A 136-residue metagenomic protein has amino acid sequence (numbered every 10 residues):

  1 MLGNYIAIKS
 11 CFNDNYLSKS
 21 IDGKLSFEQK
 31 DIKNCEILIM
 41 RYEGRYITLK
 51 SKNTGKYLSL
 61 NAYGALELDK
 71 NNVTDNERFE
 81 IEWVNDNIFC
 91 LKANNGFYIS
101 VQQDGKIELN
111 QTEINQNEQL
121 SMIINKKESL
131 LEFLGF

Functional and structural regions predicted by a protein language model:
M1-F136: Lectin-like carbohydrate-binding module/patch detector with strong preference for beta-trefoil
